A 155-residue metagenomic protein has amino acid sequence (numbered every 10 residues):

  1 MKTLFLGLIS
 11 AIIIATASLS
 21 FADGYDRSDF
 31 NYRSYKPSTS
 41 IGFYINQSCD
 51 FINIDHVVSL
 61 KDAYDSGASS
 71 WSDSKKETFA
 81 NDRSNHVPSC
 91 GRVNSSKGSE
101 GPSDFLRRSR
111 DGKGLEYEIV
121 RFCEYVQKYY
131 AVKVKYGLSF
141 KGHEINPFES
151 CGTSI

Functional and structural regions predicted by a protein language model:
M1-G7: Positively charged n-region of N-terminal signal peptides that target proteins for export
T3, I13, E77-N81: A general structural signal for short secondary-structure junctions and capping/turn motifs
A11, N46-Q47, I119-V120: Alpha-helical interaction segments
I13-I14, F51: Alpha-helix termination/capping residues and helix-transition junctions
F21-G98: Betabetaalpha-Me/HNH-type nuclease active-site subdomain
K97-I155: C-terminal, well-folded lobe of enzymatic/effector domains
